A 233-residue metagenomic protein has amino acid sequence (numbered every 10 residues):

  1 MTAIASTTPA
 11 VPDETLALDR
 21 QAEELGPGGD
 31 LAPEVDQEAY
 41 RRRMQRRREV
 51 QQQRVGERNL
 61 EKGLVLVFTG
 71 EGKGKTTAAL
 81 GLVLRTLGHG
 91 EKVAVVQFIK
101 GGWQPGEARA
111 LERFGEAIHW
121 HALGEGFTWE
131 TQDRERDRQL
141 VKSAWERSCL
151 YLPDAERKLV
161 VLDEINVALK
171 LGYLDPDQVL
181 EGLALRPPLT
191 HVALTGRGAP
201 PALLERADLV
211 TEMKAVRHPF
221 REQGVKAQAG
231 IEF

Functional and structural regions predicted by a protein language model:
T2-V65: Extreme N-terminal, non-catalytic leader segments that precede Walker-type/kinase nucleotide-binding cores
L18, L25-Y40, F127-T128, L150-D154 (+1 more regions): Replace "adjacent to P-loop NTPase cores in ATP/GTP-dependent enzymes" with "adjacent to NTP-binding cores
R48-Q51, K142-W145, V192-T195: Short gly/ser/thr-rich secondary-structure transition/capping motifs
E61, G70-G72, L194: Short glycine/serine/threonine-biased micro-segments
V65-P153: Conserved P-loop
F98, E164-I165: Generic detector of well-ordered alpha-helical packing
K158-L159: The start of beta-strands in P-loop NTPase/AAA+ ATPase cores
